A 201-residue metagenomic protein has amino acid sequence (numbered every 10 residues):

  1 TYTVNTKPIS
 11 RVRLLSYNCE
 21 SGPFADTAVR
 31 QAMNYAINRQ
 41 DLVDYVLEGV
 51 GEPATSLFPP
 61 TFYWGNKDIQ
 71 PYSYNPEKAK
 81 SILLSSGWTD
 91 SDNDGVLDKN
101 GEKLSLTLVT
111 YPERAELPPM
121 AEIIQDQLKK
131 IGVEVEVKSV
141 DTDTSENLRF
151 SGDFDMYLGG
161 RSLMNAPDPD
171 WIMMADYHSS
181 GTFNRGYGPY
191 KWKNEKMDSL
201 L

Functional and structural regions predicted by a protein language model:
T1, T27-A28, E122-I131, D143-F154: Short helices/loops that flank or line small-molecule/ion binding pockets
T1-S21, D44, P53, G160: Extracellular/periplasmic solute-recognition and catalytic clefts
T1-T6, G152-D153, P167-G186: Ligand-binding "clamshell"
T3-N5, V109, E134-V140: General small-molecule cofactor/ligand-binding pocket signal
N5, A25-D126, K191-S199: Append "and occasionally in soluble cytosolic enzymes with long acidic Gly/Pro-rich linkers
R11-L15, S56, T61, M173 (+1 more regions): Small-molecule pocket liners
A28, V43-D44, W64, S81 (+2 more regions): Extracytoplasmic/peripheral linker and loop segments enriched in polar/acidic and small residues with frequent Thr/Pro
V140, L158-R161: Short beta-strand and adjacent tight-turn residues that come in two discontinuous sequence segments and form the edges
